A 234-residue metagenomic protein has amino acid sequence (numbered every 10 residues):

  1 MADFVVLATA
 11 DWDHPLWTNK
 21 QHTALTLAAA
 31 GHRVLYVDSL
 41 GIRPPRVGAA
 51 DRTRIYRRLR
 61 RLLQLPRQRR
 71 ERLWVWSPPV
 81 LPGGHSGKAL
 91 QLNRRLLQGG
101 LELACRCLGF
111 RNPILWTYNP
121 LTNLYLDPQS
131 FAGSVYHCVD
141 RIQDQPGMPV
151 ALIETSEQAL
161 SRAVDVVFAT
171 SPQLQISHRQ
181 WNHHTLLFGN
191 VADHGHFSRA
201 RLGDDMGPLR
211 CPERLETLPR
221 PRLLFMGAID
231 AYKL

Functional and structural regions predicted by a protein language model:
M1-R58: N-terminal subdomain of nucleotide-sugar transferases
T23, G99-L103, D127, P149-V167: Membrane-proximal helix-turn-helix segments that form the acceptor-binding/catalytic region of lipid-linked
L35, A163-S171, L224: A short beta-strand/loop micro-motif in the catalytic core of glycosyltransferases that engages the nucleotide-sugar
D38-S39, T117-N119, A169-S171, N190: Replace "coordinates the UDP/GDP/TDP-sugar" with "coordinates nucleotide-activated sugar donors
I42-N112: A conserved catalytic-core segment of Leloir-type glycosyltransferases
I114-W116, D127-Q143: Active-site proximal beta-strand in glycosyltransferases
Q173, N190-H194, A200-G203: Carbohydrate-associated surface elements
R214-K233: Conserved donor-binding/catalytic core segment of Leloir-type glycosyltransferases
